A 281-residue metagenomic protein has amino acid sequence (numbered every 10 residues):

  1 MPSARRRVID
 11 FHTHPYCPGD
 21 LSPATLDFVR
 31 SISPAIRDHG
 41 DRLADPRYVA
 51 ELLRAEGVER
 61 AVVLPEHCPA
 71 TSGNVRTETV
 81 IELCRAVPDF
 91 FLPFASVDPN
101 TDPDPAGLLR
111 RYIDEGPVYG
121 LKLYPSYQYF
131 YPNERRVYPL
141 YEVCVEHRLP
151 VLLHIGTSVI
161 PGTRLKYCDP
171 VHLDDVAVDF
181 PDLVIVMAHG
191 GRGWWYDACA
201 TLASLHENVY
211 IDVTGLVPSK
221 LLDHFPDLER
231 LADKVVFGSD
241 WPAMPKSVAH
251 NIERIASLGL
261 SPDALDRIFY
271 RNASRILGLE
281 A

Functional and structural regions predicted by a protein language model:
M1-H14, P18-R60, L231-K234, P245-A281: Mid-to-C-terminal alpha-helical segments outside catalytic/metal-binding sites
H12, L53, V80, L121 (+6 more regions): Conserved, mostly hydrophobic/aromatic
Y16-G19, C68-T71, P99-P103, Q128 (+4 more regions): Active-site environment of divalent metal-dependent phosphoester hydrolases
G19-T25, V75-R76, A106-L108, T163-L165 (+4 more regions): Short aromatic-enriched loop/helix-cap "lid" or pocket-rim segments at secondary-structure transitions that line
A44-A50, V75-I81, P105-G107, D169-L173 (+2 more regions): Alpha-helical scaffolding within the catalytic cores of extracellular/periplasmic polymer-degrading hydrolases
E59-R60, H67-V159, T163-Y167, V209: Active-site gating/metal-coordination segments in enzymes
G116-G120, N133-V236: Catalytic pocket-lining loop regions of alpha/beta-barrel enzymes, especially the amidohydrolase/enolase/GH5 lineages
